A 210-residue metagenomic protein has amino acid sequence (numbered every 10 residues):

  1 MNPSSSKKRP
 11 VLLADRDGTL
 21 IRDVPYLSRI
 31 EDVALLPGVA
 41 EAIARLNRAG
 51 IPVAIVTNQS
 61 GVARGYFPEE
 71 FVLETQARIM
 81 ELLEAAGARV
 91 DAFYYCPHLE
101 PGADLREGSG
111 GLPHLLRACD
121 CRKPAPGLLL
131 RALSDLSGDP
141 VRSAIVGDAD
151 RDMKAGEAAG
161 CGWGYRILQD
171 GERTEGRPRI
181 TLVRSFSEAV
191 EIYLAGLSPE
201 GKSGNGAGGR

Functional and structural regions predicted by a protein language model:
N2-A54: Active-site neighborhood of HAD-like aspartate-dependent phosphohydrolases
N2-L12, E70-L73, A77-D91, E100-P101 (+2 more regions): Asp-based, Mg2+/Mn2+-dependent phosphohydrolase catalytic module
R16-G18, P97, L168: Short, small-residue-rich loop/turn micro-motifs
L20-R22, A63, D152-M153: Catalytic P-loop NTPase motifs of RecA-like helicase/translocase cores
D23, G65, I192: Residues that scaffold the ATP/ADP-binding catalytic core of kinase and kinase-like folds
D23-V24, I55-S60, G147: Short beta-strands and strand-loop turn motifs
Y26-A34, F67-E70, H114-A118: Short glycine-enriched, charge-decorated loop/helix-capping segments at active-site entrances that position
V39, I43-T75, A88-A103, G156: Substrate-recognition element of Asp-dependent hydrolases with the DxDx(T/V) motif
